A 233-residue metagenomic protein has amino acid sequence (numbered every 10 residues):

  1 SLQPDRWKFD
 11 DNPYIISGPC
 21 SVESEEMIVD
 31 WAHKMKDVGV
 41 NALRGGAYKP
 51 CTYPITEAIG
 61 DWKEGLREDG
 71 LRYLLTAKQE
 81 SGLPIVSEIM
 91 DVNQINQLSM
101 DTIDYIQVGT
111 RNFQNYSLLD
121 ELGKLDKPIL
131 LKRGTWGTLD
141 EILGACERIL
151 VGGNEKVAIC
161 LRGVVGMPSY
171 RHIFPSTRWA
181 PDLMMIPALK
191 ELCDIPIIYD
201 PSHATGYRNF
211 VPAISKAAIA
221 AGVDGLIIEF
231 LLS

Functional and structural regions predicted by a protein language model:
S1-S17: N-terminal amphipathic alpha-helix/helix-capping segment at the start of soluble metabolic enzymes
L2, K8, K124-L232: Catalytic alpha/beta core domains of metabolic enzymes, predominantly
P13-D30, T56-E64, P84-I89, G109-T110 (+2 more regions): Active-site mouth loops of central-metabolism enzymes
D30-Y48: Catalytic domains of carbohydrate-active enzymes, especially glycoside hydrolases
R44-E68, F230-S233: Glycine-rich, proline-tolerant flexible connector loops at the mouths of alpha/beta enzymes
R44-G46, W62-L66, G82-I95, D104-S117 (+3 more regions): Catalytic beta/alpha-barrel core
G45-P50, Y105, G109-Q114, A220-S233: Glycine-rich phosphate-binding active-site loops on the catalytic face of alpha/beta enzymes
A58-S87, E121-P128, A180-I197: Alpha-helix-loop-beta-strand connector modules within alpha/beta enzyme cores
